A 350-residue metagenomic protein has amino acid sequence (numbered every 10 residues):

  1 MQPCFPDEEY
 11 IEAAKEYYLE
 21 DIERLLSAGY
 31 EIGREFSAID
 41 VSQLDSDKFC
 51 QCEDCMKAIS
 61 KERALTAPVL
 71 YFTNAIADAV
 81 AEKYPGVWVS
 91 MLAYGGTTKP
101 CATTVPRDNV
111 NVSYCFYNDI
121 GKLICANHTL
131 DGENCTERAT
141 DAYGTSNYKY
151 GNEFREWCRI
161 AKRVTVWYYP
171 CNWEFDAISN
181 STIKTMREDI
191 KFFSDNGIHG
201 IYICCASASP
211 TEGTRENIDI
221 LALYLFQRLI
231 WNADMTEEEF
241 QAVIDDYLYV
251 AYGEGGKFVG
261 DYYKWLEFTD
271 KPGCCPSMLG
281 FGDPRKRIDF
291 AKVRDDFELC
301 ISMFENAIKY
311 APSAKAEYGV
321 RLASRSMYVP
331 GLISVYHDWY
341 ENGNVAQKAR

Functional and structural regions predicted by a protein language model:
Q2, D7-R155, Y168: Gly/Pro-rich turn-and-neighbor structural signature
C4, I59-T66, D176, Q241 (+1 more regions): Active-site oxyanion-binding pockets that recognize sulfate/phosphate
E12, E20, L25-S27, E133-K257: Structured mid-domain segments that build the active-site/substrate or prosthetic-cofactor binding neighborhood
S37-C52, S146-V166, F240-L248, D295-N306 (+1 more regions): Extended, compositionally biased low-complexity polar/Lys-Gly-rich tracts and adjacent boundary/linker regions are
E53-A58, E174, M278, M303: General secretory precursor processing signal
F72-V87, E153-V164, D195-H199, M303-A311: A structural motif corresponding to the C-terminal end of an alpha-helix and its immediate exit/capping segment
G95-P100, E174-D176, K315, G319: Active-site-adjacent structural elements in folded domains
G197, L223-R350: Catalytic domains of carbohydrate-active enzymes that cleave complex glycans
